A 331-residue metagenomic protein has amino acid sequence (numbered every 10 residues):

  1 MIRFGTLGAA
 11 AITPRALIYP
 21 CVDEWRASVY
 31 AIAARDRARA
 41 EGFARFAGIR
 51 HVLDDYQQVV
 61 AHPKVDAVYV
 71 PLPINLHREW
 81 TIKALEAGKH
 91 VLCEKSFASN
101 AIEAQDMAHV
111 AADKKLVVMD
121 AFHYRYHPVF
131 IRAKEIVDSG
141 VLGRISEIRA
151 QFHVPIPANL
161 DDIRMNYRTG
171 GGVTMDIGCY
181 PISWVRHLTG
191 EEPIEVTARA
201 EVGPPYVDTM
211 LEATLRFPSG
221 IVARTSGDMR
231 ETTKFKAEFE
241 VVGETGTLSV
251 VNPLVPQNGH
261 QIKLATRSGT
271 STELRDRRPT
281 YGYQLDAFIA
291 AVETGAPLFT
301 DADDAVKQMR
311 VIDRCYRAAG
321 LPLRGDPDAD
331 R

Functional and structural regions predicted by a protein language model:
M1, A67-Y69, P218, A287-R331: C-terminal helix-rich "cap/oligomerization" subdomain common to oxidoreductases
M1-A47, R331: N-terminal Rossmann-like dinucleotide-binding module
T6, T13, L53, C93 (+3 more regions): Hydrophobic residues in well-ordered beta-strands that form the structural core
V29, D106-Y124, R144-S146: Rossmann-fold dehydrogenase core element
A47-H109: Beta-loop-alpha module in the N-terminal Rossmann-like domain of NAD(P)-dependent dehydrogenases, especially those
Y124-R199, P204, P322: Predominantly a Rossmann-like dinucleotide-binding segment in NAD(P)-dependent oxidoreductases
S183-V255, R275, G282-A296, A329-R331: Contiguous beta-strand/loop segments that form the cofactor/metal-binding neighborhood of enzyme cores
